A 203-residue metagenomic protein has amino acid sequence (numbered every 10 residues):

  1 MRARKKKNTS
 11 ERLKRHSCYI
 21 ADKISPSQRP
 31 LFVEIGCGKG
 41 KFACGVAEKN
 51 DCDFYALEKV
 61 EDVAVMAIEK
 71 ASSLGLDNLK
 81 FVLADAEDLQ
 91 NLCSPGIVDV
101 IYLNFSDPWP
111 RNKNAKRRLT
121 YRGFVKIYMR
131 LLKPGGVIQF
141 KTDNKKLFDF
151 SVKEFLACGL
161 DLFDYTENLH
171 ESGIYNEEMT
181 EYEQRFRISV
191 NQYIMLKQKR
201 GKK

Functional and structural regions predicted by a protein language model:
M1-L31, K41-K49: S-adenosyl-L-methionine
L31-E87: SAM cofactor-binding core of SAM-dependent methyltransferases, primarily the Rossmann-like beta-alpha-beta module
L92-V100: A short acidic, Gly/Pro-enriched loop at the edge of an enzyme's catalytic core that lines a small-molecule cofactor
V100-R118: A short SAM/SAH-binding and catalytic strip from SAM-dependent methyltransferases
N114, T142-A157: Conserved class I S-adenosyl-L-methionine
T120-P134: A short glycine-rich, Lys/Arg-flanked "PGG" loop and its adjoining helix->strand segment in the class I
G135-T142: Conserved beta-strand signature within the Rossmann-like core of class I S-adenosyl-L-methionine
K153, C158-K203: Class I S-adenosyl-L-methionine
